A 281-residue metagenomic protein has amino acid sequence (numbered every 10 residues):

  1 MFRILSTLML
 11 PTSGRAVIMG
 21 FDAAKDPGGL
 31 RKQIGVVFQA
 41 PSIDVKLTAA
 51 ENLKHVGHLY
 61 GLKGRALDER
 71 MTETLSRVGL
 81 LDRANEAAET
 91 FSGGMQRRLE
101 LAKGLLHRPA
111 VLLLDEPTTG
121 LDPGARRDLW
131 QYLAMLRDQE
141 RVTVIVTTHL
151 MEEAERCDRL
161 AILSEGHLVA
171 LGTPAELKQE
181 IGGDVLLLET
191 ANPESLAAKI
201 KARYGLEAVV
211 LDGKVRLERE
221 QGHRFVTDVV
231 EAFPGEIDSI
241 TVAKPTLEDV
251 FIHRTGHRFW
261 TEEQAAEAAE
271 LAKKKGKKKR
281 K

Functional and structural regions predicted by a protein language model:
S6: Helix-to-loop junction immediately C-terminal to a conserved catalytic motif
K54, H58, R65-R83: Conserved ABC ATPase "signature" region
A87-F91: Conserved ABC ATPase signature
R108: Conserved catalytic motifs of ABC-family nucleotide-binding domains
L112-D115: Catalytic Walker B motif of ABC-type/P-loop ATPase nucleotide-binding domains
G183-R258, A268: Short, charged/small-residue-rich alpha-helical element at the C-terminal edge of ABC transporter nucleotide-binding
